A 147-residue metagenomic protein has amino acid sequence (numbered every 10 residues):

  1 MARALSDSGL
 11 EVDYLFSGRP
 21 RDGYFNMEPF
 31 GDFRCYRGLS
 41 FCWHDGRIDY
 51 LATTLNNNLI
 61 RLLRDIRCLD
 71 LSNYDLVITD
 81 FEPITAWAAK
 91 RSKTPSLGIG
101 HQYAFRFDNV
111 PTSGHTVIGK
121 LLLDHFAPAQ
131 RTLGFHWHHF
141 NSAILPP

Functional and structural regions predicted by a protein language model:
M1-S6, A89: Histidine-anchored nucleotide/phosphate-binding helix
A4-R61: Conserved nucleotide-sugar phosphate-binding/catalytic loop shared by glycosyltransferases and other
G9, F30, S72-Y74, A129-Q130: Short, well-ordered alpha-helix to beta-strand connector turns
D13-L15, G31-R34, I78, L97 (+2 more regions): Hydrophobic/aromatic beta-strand patches that form the interior of the parallel beta-sheet core in alpha/beta enzyme
F16-D22, D80-I84, G134-F140: Short, polar loop motifs at secondary-structure junctions
E28-G31, S92-K93, P128: Short, structured coil segments at secondary-structure junctions
C68-L123: Conserved nucleotide-sugar donor-interacting segment of glycosyltransferase catalytic cores, predominantly GT-B
F107-P147: A nucleotide-sugar donor-handling region in carbohydrate enzymes
